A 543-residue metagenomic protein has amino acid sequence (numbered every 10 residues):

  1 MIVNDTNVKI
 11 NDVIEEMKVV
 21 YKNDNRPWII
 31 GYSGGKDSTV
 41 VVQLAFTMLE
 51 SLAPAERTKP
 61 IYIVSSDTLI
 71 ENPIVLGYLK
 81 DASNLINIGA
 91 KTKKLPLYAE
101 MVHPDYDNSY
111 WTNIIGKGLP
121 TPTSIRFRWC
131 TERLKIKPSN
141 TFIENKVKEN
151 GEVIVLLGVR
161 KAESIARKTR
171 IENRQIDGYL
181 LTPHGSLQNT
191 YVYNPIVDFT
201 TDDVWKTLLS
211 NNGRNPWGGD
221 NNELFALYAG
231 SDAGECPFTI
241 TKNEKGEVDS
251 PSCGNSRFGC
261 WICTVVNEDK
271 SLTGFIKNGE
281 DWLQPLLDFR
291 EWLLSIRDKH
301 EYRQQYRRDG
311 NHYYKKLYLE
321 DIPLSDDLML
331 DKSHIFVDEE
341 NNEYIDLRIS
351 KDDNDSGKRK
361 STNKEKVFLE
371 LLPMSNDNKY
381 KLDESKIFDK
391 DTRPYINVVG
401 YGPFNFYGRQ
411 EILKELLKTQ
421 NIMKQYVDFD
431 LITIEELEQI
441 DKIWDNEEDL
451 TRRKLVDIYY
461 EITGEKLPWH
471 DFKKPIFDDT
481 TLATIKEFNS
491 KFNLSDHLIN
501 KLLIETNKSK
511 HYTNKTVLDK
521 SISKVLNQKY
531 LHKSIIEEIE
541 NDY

Functional and structural regions predicted by a protein language model:
M1-I29, T39-Y543: Nucleotide-activated chemistry modules centered on ATP-dependent adenylation/adenylyltransferase
G35: Conserved G/P- and acidic residue-centered "switch" motifs that form tight phosphate/ATP-binding loops in soluble
